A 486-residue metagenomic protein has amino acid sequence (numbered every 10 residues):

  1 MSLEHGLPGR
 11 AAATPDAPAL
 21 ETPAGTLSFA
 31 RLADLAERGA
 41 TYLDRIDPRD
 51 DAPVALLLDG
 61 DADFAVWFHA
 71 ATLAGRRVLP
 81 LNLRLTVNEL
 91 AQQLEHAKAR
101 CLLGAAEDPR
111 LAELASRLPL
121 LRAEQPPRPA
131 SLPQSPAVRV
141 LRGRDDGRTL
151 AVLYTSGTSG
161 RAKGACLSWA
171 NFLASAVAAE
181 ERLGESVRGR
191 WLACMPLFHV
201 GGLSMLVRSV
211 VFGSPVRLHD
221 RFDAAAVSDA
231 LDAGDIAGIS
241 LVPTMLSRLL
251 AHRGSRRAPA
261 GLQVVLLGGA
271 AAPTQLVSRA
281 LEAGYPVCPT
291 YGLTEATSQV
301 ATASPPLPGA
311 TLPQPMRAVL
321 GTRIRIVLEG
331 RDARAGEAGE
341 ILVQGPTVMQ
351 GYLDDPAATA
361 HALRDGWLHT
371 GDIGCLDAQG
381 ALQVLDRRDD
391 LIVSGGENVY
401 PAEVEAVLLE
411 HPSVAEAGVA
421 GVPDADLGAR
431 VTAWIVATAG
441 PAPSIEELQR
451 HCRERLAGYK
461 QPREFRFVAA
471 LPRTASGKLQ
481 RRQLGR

Functional and structural regions predicted by a protein language model:
P15-D16, Q134-Y154, R161, G184-R190: Conserved pre-ATP/AMP-binding loop-to-beta segment of ANL
G25, T41-N88, N398: Conserved AMP-binding/adenylate-forming
S28-R31, L150-V177: Conserved AMP-binding A3 loop
L85, G345, Q350-G351, I373-K460 (+3 more regions): AMP-binding/adenylate-forming catalytic core of the ANL superfamily
L173-R190, F198-G238, H252: Conserved AMP-binding/adenylation subdomain of ANL enzymes
V211, I236-L241, L250-A310, R323 (+1 more regions): Gly/Ser/Thr-rich phosphate-binding loop
R317-G321, R331-A362, E397-V399: Conserved ATP/PPi-binding loop(s) of AMP-dependent carboxylate-activating enzymes
R323-V343, H361, L376-Q379, P441-I445 (+1 more regions): Conserved beta-loop-beta connector loops within the AMP-binding
